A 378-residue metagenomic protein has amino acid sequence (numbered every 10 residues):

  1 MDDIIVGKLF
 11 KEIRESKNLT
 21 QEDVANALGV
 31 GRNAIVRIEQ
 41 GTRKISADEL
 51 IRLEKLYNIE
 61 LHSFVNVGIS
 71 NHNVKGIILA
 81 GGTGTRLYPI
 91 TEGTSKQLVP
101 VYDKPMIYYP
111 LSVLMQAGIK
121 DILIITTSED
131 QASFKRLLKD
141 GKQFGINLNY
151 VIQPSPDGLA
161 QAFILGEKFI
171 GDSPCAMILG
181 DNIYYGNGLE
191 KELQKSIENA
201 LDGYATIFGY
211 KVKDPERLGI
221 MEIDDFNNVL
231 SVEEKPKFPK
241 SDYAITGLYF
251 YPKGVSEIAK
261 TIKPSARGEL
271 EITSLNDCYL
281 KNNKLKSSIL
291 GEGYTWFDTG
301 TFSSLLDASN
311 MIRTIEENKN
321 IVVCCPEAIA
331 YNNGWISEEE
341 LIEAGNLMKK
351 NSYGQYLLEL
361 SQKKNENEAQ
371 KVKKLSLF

Functional and structural regions predicted by a protein language model:
M1-S16: A short, Lys/Arg-rich alpha-helix, primarily the initiator
E15, N26, K55: Alpha-helical residues within the helix-turn-helix
N18-R37: Short alpha-helical DNA-recognition segment
S46-S63: DNA major-groove recognition helix of helix-turn-helix/homeodomain DNA-binding modules
I69-L138, I146-L148, Q153-S155, L189-K191: N-terminal glycine-rich phosphate-binding loop and ensuing alpha1 helix
F134-K135, K139-D225, F250-K253, A259-I262: Conserved beta-loop-beta/alpha segment of the NTase-like Rossmann-fold superfamily that binds/positions NTPs
A176, E190, I197-E198, N228-A328 (+2 more regions): Catalytic-core segments of class I nucleotidyltransferases/pyrophosphorylases that form NMP-activated intermediates
